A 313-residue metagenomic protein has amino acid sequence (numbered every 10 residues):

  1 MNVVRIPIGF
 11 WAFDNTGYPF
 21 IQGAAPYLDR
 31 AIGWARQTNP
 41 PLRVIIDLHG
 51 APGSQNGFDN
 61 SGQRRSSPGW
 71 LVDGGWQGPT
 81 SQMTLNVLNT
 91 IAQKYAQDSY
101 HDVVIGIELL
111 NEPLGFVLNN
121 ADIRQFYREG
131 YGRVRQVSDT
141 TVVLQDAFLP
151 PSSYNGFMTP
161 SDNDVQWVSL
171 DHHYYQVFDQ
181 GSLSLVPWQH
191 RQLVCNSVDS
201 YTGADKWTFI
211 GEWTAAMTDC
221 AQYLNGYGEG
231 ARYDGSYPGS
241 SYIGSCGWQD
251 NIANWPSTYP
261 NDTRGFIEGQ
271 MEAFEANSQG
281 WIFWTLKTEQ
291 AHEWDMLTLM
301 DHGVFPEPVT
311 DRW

Functional and structural regions predicted by a protein language model:
M1-G9, N277: Catalytic domains of carbohydrate-active enzymes, especially glycoside hydrolases
M1-V3, D14, P19-G50, F58-G106 (+1 more regions): An active-site-proximal structural segment forming one wall of the substrate-binding cleft that immediately precedes
V4-I6, V44-L48, I105-I107, V142-L144 (+3 more regions): Hydrophobic faces of well-ordered beta-strands that scaffold small-molecule active sites in alpha/beta enzyme cores
P7-G9, H49-G53, T285-Q290: Short, solvent-exposed turn/loop segments enriched in Gly/Ser/Thr/Pro and often Arg
W11-F13, A51, A216: Active-site loop signature of alpha/beta-hydrolase-fold enzymes
T16-G17, Q55-D59, G181-L183, C220-Q222: Short, solvent-exposed loop/turn and secondary-structure capping segments
S99, E112-E268: Extracellular glycoside hydrolase catalytic/binding regions
Y242-W313: Aromatic-rich peripheral "rim/lid" segments of glycoside hydrolase catalytic domains that contact and position glycan
